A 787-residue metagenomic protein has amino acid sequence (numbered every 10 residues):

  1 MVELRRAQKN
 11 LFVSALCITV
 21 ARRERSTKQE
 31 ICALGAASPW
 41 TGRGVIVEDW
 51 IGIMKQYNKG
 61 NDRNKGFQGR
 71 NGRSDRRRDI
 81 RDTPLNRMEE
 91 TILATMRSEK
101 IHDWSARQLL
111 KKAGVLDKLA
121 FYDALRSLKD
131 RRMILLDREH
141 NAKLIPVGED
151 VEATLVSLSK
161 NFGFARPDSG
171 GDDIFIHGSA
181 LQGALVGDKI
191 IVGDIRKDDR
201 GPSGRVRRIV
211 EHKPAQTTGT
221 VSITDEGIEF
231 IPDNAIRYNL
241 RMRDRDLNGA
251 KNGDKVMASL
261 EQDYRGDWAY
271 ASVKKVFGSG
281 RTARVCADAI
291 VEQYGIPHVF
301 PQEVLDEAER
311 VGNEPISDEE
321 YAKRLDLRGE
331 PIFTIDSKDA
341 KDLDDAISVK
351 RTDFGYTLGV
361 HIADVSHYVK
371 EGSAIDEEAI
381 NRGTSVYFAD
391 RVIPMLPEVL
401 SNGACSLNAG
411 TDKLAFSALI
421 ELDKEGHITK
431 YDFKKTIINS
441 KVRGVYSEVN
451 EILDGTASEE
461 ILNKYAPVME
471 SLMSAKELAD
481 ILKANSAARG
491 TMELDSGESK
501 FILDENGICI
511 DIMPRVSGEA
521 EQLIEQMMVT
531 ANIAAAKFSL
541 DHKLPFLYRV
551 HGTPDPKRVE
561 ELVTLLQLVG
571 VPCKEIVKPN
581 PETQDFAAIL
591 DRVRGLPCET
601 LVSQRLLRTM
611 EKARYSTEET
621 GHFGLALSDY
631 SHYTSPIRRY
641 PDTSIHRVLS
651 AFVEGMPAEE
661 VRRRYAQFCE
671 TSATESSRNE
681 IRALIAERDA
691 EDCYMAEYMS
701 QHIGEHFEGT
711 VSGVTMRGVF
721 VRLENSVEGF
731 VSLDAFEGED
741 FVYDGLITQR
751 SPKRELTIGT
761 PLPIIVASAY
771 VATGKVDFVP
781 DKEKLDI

Functional and structural regions predicted by a protein language model:
L4, R25, Q29: Cationic, low-complexity basic patches in intrinsically disordered or flexible, solvent-exposed regions
K9-N10, K28-I31: Polybasic, lysine-rich low-complexity intrinsically disordered segments
I18, R43-G359, S366-D412, R443 (+3 more regions): Charge-lined substrate channels and their catalytic hotspots, especially those that engage the 3′ end of RNA
K111, A289, I296, E303-T748 (+1 more regions): Electropositive polyanion-binding surfaces
